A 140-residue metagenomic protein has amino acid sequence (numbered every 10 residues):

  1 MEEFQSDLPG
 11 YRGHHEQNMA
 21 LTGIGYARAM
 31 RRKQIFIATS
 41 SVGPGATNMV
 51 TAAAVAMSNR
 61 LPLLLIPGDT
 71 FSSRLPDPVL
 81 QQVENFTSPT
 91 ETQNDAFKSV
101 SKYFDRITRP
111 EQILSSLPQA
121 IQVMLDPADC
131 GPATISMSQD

Functional and structural regions predicted by a protein language model:
M1-D140: N-terminal alpha/beta PP-like core and its mobile active-site loop of ThDP/TPP-dependent enzymes
